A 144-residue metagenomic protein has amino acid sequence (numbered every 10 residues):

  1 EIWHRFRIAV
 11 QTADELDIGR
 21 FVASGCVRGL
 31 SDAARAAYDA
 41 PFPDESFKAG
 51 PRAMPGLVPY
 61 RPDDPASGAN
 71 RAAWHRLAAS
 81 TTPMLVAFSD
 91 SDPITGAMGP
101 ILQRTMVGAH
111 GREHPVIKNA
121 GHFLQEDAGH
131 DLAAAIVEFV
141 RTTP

Functional and structural regions predicted by a protein language model:
E1-I18: Flexible "cap/lid" loop of the alpha/beta hydrolase fold
E1-I2, F6, G25, P62 (+2 more regions): Helix-coil boundary/capping segments in enzymes
V10-A13, R76-L77, Q103-M106: Short secondary-structure boundary/capping segments
D14-L77: Conserved alpha/beta-hydrolase catalytic His-Asp/Glu region
R20, A37, A53, A72 (+2 more regions): Alpha-helical elements of Rossmann-like donor-binding domains used by nucleotide-donor carbohydrate transfer enzymes
Y38, P51, L77, V86-S89 (+3 more regions): Generic structural signal for small/hydrophobic residues in well-ordered secondary structure, especially within
T81-A120: Conserved loop-alpha-helix segment in the C-terminal half of the alpha/beta-hydrolase fold that carries the catalytic
H110-P144: Catalytic active-site module of serine/aspartate enzymes centered on a nucleophile-bearing elbow/loop
